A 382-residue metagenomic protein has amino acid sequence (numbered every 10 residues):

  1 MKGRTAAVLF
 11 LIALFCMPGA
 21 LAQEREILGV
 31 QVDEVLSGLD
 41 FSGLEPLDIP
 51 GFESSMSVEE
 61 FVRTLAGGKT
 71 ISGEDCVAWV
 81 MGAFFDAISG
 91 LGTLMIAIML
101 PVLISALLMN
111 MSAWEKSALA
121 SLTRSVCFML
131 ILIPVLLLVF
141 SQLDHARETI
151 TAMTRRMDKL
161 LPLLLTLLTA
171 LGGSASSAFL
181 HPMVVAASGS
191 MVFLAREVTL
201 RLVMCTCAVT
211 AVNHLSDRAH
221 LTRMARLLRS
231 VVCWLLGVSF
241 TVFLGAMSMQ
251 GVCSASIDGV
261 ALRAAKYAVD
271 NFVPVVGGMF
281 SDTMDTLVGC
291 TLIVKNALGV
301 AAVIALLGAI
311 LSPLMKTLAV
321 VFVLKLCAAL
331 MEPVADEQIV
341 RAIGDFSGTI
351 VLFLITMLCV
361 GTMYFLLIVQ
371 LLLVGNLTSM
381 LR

Functional and structural regions predicted by a protein language model:
K2-R124, L138-M157, S174-V185, G189 (+6 more regions): Gly/Ser-rich, low-complexity
A113-S117, D217-V232, M331-V340: Membrane interface segments of multi-pass transport proteins and intramembrane proteases
L122-I133, M153-P162, S190-R196, L227-T241 (+4 more regions): Small-residue-enriched core segments of transmembrane alpha-helices in multipass membrane transport and channel
V126-L138, M157-A175, L194-T206, A211: Mid-bilayer segments of alpha-helical transmembrane spans in multi-pass integral membrane proteins that mediate
L180-A305: Generic multipass alpha-helical transmembrane bundles of integral membrane proteins
N296-E337, D345: Helical hairpin unit composed of two closely spaced alpha helices linked by a short loop
K316-L324, A328-E332, D336, V351 (+1 more regions): Membrane-helix cytosolic exit motif
